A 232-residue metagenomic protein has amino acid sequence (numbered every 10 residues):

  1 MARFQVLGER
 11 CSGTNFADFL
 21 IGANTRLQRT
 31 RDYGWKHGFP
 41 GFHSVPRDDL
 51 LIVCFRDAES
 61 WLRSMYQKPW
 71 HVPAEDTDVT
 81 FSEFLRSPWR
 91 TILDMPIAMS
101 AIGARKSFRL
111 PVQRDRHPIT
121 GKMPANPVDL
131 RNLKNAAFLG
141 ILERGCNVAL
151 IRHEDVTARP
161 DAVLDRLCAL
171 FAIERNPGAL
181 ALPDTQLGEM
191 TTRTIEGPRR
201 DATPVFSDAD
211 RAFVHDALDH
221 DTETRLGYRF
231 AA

Functional and structural regions predicted by a protein language model:
M1-F4, G8, H117-A125, L139-L142 (+1 more regions): PAPS-dependent sulfotransferases, especially Golgi type II membrane carbohydrate sulfotransferases
M1-L150: PAPS-dependent sulfotransferase catalytic domain
C11, E154-A158, A179: Short, surface-exposed acidic/glycine-rich loop or hinge patches that mediate macromolecular interfaces
T25, P69, L164, C168-F171: Residue-level detector of secondary-structure transition/capping positions
P40-H43, R159-V163, G188-E189: Short, solvent-exposed polar/charged micro-motifs at secondary-structure junctions
E59, D161-D165, R211, H215: An amphipathic alpha-helix signature
E59-L62, T157, P177: Feature marks short, surface-exposed loop/turn motifs that line or immediately flank catalytic pockets and channel
R144-C168: Phosphate-binding beta-loop-alpha motif at adenosine-nucleotide cofactor sites
